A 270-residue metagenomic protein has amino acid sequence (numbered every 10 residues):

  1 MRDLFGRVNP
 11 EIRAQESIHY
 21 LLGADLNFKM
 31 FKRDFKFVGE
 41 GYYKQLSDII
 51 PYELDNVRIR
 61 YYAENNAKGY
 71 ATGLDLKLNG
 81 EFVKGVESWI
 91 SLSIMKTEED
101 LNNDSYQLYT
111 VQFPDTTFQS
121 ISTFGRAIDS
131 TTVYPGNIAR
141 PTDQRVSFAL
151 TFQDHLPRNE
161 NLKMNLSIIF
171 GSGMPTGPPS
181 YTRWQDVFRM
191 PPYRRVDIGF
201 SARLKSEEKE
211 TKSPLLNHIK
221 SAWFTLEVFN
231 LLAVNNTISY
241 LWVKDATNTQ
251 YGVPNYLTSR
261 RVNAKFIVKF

Functional and structural regions predicted by a protein language model:
M1-L4, I49-V57, M95, D100-Q107 (+3 more regions): Outer-membrane beta-barrel translocator domains and adjoining extracellular loop/strand segments of Gram-negative
D3, A24, F37-Y43, I90-K96 (+3 more regions): Transmembrane beta-barrel strands of outer-membrane/channel proteins
E11-N65, Y70, F224-F229: Membrane-embedded beta-barrel scaffold of Gram-negative outer-membrane proteins
A14, L26-F28, G80, L92 (+4 more regions): Residue-level signature of outer-membrane beta-barrel architecture
E16-Y20, Y43, K68-T72, T142-F148 (+3 more regions): Residues that define the transmembrane beta-barrel architecture of outer-membrane proteins
K29-F35, K84-G85, P157-L162, K205-A222: Short loop/turn motifs that connect adjacent beta-strands in outer-membrane beta-barrel proteins
Y42-Q45, Y62-G177: Gram-negative outer-membrane beta-barrel transporters
I169-P179, A202-F270: C-terminal beta-signal and adjacent terminal beta-strands/loops of Gram-negative outer-membrane beta-barrel proteins
